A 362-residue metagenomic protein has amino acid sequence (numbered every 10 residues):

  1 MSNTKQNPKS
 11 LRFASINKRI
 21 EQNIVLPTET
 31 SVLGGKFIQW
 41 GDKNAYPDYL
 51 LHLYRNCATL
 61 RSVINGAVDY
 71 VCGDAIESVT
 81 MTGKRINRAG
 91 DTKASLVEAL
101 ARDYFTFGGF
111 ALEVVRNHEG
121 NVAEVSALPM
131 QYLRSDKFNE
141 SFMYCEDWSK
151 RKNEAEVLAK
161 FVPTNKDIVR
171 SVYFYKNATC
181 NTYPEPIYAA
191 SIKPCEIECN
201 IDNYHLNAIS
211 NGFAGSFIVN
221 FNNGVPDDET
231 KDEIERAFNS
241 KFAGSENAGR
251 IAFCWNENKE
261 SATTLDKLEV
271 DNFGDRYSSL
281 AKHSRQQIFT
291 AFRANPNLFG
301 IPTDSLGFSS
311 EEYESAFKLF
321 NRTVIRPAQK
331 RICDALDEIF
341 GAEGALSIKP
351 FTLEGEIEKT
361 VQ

Functional and structural regions predicted by a protein language model:
M1-D42, Y49, F273, K282 (+2 more regions): Leucine-centric amphipathic alpha-helical interface motifs
S2-N258, T360-V361: Structured, contiguous alpha/beta core segments that scaffold functional sites
N177-A335, A345-T352: A contiguous, surface-oriented mixed alpha/beta subdomain in the mid-to-C-terminal portion of proteins that forms
